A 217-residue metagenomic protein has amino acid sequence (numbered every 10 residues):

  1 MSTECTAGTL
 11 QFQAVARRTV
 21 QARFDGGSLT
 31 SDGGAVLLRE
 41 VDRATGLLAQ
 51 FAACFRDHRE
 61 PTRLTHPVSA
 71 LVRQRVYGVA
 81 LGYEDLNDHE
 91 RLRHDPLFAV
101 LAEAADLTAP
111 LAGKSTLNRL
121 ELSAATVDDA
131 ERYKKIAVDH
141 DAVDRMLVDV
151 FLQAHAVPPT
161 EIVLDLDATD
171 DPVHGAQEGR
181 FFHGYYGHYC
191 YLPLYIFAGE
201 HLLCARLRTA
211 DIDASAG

Functional and structural regions predicted by a protein language model:
M1-H188, L192-A216: Dynamic "connector" segments at or just before major functional cores
